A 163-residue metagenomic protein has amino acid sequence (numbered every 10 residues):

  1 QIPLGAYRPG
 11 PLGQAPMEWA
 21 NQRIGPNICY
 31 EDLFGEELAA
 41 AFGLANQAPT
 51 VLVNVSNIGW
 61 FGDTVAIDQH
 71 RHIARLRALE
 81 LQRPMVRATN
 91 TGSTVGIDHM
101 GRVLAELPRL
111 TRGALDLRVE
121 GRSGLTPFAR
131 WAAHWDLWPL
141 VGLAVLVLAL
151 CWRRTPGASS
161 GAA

Functional and structural regions predicted by a protein language model:
Q1-A163: Enzyme catalytic cores with a strong preference for nitrogen-chemistry domains
